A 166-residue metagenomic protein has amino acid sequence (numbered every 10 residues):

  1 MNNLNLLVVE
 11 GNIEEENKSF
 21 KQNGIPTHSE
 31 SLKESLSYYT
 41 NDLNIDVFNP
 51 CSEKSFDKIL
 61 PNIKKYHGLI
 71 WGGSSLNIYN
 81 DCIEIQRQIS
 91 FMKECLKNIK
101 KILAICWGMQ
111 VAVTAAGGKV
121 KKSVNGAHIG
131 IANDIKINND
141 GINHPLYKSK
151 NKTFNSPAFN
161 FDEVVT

Functional and structural regions predicted by a protein language model:
M1-E84, I89, E94-N98: N-terminal beta1-alpha1 cap of cysteine-dependent amidohydrolase-like domains
G11, G117-T166: Pocket-forming structural segment of enzyme catalytic cores
I13, S52-K54, M109, A127 (+1 more regions): Residue-level detector of flexible, active-site-proximal loop/helix-junction positions within diverse enzyme catalytic
Y39-N41, T114, K150: Short, structurally constrained coil/turn elements that cap an alpha-helix or connect an alpha-helix to the following
K58-K64, V111-V113, T166: Short loop/helix-cap segments at secondary-structure boundaries that form the rim of catalytic
S74-D140: Cysteine-nucleophile active-site neighborhood
